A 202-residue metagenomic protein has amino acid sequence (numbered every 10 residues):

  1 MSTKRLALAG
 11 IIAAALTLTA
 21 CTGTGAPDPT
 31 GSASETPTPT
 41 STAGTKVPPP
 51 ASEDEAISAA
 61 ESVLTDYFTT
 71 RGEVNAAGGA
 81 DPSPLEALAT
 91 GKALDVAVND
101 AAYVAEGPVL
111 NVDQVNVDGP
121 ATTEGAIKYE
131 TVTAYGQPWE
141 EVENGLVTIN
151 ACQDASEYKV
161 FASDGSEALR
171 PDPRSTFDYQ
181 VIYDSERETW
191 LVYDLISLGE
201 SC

Functional and structural regions predicted by a protein language model:
M1-G10: Bacterial N-terminal signal peptides that target proteins for export
R5, G78, A162: Solvent-exposed, flexible loop/coil residues
T17-A20: C-terminal motif of bacterial Sec signal peptides marking the signal peptidase cleavage site
T22-G25: Bacterial signal peptide processing site
T30-K46: Extracellular mucin-like PTS domains
G44-P120: Core segments of small alpha/beta cavity-forming domains
A87-D178, I182-C202: Structured, amphipathic secondary-structure segments that form assembly/contact surfaces in multi-subunit
